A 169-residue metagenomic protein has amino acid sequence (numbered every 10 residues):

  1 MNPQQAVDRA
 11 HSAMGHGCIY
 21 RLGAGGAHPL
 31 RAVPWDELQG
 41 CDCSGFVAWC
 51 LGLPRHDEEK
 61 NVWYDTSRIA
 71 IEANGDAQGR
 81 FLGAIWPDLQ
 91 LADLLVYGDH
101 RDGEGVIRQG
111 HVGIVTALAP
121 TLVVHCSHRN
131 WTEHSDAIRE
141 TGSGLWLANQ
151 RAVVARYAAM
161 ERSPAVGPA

Functional and structural regions predicted by a protein language model:
M1-E59, P164-A169: N-terminal capping segments
Q4-D8, S12, A73, P87 (+3 more regions): Polar/charged alpha-helical tracts
H56-S135: ...with weaker cross-activation on analogous glycine-rich loops/strands in unrelated enzymes
T132-G144: Low-complexity, intrinsically disordered Gly/Pro/Thr-rich segments
T141-A169: Low-complexity, Gly/Ser/Thr/Pro-rich intrinsically disordered linker/tail segments
